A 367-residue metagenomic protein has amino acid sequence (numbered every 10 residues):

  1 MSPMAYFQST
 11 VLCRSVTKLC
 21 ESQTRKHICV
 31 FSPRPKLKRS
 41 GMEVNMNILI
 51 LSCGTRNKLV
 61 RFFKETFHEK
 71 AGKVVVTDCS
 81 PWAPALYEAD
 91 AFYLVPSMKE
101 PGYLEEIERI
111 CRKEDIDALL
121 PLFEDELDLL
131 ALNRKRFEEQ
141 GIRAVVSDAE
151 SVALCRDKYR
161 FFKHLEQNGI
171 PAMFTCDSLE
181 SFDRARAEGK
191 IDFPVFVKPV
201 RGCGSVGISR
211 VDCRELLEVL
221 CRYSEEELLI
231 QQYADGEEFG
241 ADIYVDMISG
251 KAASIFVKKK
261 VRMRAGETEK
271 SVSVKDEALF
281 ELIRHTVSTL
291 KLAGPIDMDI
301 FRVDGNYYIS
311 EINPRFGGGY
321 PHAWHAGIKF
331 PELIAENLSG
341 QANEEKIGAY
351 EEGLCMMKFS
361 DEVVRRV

Functional and structural regions predicted by a protein language model:
F7-Q8, S32: Short hydrophobic targeting helices and cationic amphipathic motifs that mediate membrane/organellar targeting
Q23, G41-V145: ATP-binding N-terminal substructure of ATP-dependent carboxylate-amine bond-forming enzymes
E114, K275-V367: ATP-dependent carboxylate activation and anion-phosphoryl transfer catalytic cores that bind Mg-ATP to form
V152-D235, M247-S249, E277: Active-site nucleotide/adenylate-binding loops and adjacent lid/helix of ATP-dependent enzymes
S209-K291, F301-R302, N306-Y308: Phosphate-binding site of ATP-dependent enzymes
